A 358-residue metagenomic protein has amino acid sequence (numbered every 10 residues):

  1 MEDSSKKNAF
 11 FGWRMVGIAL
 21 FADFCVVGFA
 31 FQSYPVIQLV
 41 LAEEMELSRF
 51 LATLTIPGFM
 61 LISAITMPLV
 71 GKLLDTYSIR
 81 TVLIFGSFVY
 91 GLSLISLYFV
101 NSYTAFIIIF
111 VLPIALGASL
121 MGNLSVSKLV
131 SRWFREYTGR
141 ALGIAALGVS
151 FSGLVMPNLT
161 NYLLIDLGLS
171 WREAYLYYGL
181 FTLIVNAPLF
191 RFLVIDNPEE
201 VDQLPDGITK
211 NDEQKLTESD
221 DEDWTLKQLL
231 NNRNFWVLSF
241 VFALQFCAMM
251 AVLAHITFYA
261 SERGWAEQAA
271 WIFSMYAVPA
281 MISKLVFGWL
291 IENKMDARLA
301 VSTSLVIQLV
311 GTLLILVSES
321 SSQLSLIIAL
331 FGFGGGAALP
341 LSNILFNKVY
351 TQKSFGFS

Functional and structural regions predicted by a protein language model:
R14-A52, T66-V70, M156-T160, V252-T257: Extracytoplasmic
F24, T104-M121, A243, Q323-A337: Hydrophobic core of transmembrane alpha-helices in multi-pass small-molecule transporters, especially MFS/SLC-type
F31-L41, M156-P157, W224-W289: Extracytoplasmic gate region of multi-pass secondary transporters
T66-S78, S283-D296: Helix-to-loop junctions at the C-terminal end of transmembrane segments in multipass secondary transporters
T81-S96, L299-L314: Structural signature of the two symmetry-related core transmembrane helices
F110-L147: Cytoplasmic helix-loop-helix junction between adjacent transmembrane helices in 12-TM secondary transporters
V130-G139, W265, F346-G356: Paired intracellular helix-loop junctions of major facilitator superfamily
E136, I144-E199: Helix-loop-helix hairpin linking two adjacent transmembrane segments in secondary transporters
